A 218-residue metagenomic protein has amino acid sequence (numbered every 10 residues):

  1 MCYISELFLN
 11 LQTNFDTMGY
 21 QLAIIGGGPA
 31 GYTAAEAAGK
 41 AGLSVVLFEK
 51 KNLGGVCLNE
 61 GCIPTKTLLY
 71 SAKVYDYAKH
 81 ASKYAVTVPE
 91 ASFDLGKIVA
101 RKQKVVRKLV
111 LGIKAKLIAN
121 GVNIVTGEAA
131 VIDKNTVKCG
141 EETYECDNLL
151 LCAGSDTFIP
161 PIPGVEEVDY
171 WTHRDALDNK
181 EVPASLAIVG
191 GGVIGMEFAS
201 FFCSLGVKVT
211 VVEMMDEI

Functional and structural regions predicted by a protein language model:
C2-L22, K40-L43: Extreme N-terminal leader/targeting segments of oxidoreductases
M18-G28, A184-V189: Beta1/beta-strand and adjacent pyrophosphate-binding region of the FAD-binding site in flavoprotein oxidoreductases
G19-Y20, E36-L43, F48-A184, M215-I218: Glycine-rich flavin
Q21-V46, F198-C203: N-terminal Rossmann-like FAD-binding beta1-loop-alpha1 element of flavoenzymes
Y32, F158-I159, G195: Short glycine-rich, flexible loops that bind phosphorylated cofactors or substrates
E181-M214: Rossmann-like NAD(P)H-binding beta-loop-alpha module
